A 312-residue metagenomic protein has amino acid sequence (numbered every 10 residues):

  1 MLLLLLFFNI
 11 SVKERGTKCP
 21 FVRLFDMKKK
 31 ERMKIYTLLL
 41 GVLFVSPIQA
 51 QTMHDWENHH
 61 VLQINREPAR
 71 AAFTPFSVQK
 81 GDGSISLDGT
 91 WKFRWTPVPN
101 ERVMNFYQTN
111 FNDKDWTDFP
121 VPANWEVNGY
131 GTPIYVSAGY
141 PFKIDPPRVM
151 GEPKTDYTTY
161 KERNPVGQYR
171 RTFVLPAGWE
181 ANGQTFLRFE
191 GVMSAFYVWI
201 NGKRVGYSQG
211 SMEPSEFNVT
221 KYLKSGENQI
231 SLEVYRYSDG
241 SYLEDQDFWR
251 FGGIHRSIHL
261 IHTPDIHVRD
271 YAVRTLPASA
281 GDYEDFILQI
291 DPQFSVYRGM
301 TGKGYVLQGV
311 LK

Functional and structural regions predicted by a protein language model:
M1-N9, R23-L24: Hydrophobic alpha-helical signal peptides and transmembrane signal-/tail-anchor segments that drive secretory-pathway
I10-S11, Y36, Q49: Residues marking helix boundaries in flexible regions
V12-E14, V22, D26, E31: Acidic, Ala/Val/Gly-enriched low-complexity intrinsically disordered segments
T37-S46: Bacterial N-terminal signal peptides
A50-M150, Q229, E233, Y237 (+1 more regions): Accessory carbohydrate-binding/adhesion or oligomerization-edge regions at the termini of glycan-active proteins
H54-Q63, E67, P75-V78, R94-T96 (+3 more regions): Accessory beta-strand-rich segments of carbohydrate-active enzymes
V198-I200, E284-K312: Beta-strand-rich binding/interaction modules
